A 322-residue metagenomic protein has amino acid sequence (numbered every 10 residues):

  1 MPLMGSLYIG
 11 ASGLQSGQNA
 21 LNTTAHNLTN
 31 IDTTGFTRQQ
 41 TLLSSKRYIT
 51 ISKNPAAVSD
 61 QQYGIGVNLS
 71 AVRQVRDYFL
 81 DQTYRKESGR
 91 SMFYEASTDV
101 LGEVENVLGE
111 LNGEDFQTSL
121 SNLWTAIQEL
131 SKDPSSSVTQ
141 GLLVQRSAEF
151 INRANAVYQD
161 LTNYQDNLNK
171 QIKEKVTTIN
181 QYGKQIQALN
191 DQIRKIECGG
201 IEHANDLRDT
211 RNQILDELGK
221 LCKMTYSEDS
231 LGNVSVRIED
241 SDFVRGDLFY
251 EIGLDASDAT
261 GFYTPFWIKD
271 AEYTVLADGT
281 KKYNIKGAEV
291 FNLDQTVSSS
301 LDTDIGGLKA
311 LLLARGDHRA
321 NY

Functional and structural regions predicted by a protein language model:
M1-Y322: Structural signature of extracellular appendage/secretion-system components
